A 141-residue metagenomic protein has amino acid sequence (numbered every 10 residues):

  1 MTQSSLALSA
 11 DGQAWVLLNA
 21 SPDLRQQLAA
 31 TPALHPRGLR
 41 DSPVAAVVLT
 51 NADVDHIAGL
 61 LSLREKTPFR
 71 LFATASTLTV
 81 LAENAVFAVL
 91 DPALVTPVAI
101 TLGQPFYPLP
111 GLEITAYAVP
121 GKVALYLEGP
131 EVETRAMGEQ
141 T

Functional and structural regions predicted by a protein language model:
M1-T141: Binuclear metal-dependent hydrolase catalytic cores
